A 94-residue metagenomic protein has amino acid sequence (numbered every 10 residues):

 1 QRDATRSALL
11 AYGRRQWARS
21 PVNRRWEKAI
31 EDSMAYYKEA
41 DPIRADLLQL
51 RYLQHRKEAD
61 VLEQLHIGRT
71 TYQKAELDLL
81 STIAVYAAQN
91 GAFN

Functional and structural regions predicted by a protein language model:
Q1-E39, V85-N94: N-terminal interaction/assembly modules
L9, L47-L48, L62-L65: Generic leucine side-chain signal with a strong bias for well-ordered alpha-helical environments
N23, A40-D41, A45, R69 (+1 more regions): Alpha-helix N-cap/helix-initiation sites
W26-I30, I43-R44, A75, L79: Amphipathic alpha-helical interface surfaces
E39-R56: Short amphipathic alpha helix immediately N-terminal
Q54-T71: Helix-turn-helix DNA-binding module
Y72-Y86, N90: DNA major-groove recognition helices of helix-turn-helix
